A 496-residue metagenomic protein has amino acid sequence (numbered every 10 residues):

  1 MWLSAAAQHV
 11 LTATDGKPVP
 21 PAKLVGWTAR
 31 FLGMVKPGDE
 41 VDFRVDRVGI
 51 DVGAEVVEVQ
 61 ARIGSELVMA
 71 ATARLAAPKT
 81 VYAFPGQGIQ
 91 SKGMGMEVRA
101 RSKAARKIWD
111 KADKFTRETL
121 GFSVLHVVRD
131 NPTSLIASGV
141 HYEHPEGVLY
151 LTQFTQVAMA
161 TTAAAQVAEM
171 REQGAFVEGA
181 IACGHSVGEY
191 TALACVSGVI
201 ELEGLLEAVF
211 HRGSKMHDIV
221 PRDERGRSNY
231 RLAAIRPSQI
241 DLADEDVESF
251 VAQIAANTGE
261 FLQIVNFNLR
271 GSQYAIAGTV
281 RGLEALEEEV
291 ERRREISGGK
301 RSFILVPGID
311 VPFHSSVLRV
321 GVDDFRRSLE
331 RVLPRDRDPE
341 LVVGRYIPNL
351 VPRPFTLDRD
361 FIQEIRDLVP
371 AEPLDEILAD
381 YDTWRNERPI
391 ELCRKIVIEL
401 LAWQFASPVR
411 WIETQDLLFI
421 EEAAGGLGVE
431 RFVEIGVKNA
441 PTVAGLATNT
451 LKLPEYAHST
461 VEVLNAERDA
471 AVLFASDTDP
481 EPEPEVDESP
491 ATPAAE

Functional and structural regions predicted by a protein language model:
M1-P21: Active-site helix/loop of acyl-thioester processing domains in fatty-acid/polyketide metabolism, spanning hotdog-fold
P20-S65: Hydrophobic beta-sheet segments that form the core/acyl-binding groove of ACP/CoA-dependent acyl-chain-processing
V45, A112, I235, H314 (+1 more regions): Residue-level signal for inorganic ion chemistry
V56-I89, H141, A180-I181, R410 (+2 more regions): Short, low-complexity connector segments at domain boundaries
A76-E248, L427-E481, D487-P490: FabD-like malonyl-/acyl-CoA
P78, Y82-P85, F154-T162, G321-E330 (+4 more regions): Flexible, low-complexity linker/boundary loops enriched in proline and small hydrophobic residues that flank enzymatic
C195-I377, P389, W403: Alpha/beta catalytic cores of group-transfer enzymes, especially the acyltransferase/condensing modules of polyketide
